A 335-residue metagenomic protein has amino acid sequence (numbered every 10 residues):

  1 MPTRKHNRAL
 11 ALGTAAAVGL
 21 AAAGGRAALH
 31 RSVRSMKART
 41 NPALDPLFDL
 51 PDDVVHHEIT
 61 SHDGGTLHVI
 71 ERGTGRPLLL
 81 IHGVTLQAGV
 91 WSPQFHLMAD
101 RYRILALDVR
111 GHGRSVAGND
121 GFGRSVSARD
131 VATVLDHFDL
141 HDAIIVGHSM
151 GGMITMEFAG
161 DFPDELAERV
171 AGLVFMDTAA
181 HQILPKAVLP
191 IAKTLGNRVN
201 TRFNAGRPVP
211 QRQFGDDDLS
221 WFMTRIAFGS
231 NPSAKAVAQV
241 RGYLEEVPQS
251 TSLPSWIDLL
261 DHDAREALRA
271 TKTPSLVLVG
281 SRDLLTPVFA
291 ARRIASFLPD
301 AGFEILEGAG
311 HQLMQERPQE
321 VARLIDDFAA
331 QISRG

Functional and structural regions predicted by a protein language model:
R4-V33: Hydrophobic alpha-helical topogenic segments used for membrane insertion/localization
H62-D120, R124: Conserved HGGG/HGGXW glycine-rich cap/lid loop of the alpha/beta-hydrolase fold
A106, G111-M150, G160, E165-L166 (+2 more regions): Active-site loop/oxyanion-hole signature of alpha/beta-hydrolase fold enzymes
D164, E168-G206: Flexible "cap/lid" loop of the alpha/beta hydrolase fold
P208-R269: Conserved alpha/beta-hydrolase catalytic His-Asp/Glu region
T271, V277-V279: Short beta-strand/loop motif that positions the catalytic acidic residue of the alpha/beta-hydrolase fold
R282-T286: Acidic catalytic loop of the alpha/beta-hydrolase fold
D300-G335: Catalytic active-site module of serine/aspartate enzymes centered on a nucleophile-bearing elbow/loop
